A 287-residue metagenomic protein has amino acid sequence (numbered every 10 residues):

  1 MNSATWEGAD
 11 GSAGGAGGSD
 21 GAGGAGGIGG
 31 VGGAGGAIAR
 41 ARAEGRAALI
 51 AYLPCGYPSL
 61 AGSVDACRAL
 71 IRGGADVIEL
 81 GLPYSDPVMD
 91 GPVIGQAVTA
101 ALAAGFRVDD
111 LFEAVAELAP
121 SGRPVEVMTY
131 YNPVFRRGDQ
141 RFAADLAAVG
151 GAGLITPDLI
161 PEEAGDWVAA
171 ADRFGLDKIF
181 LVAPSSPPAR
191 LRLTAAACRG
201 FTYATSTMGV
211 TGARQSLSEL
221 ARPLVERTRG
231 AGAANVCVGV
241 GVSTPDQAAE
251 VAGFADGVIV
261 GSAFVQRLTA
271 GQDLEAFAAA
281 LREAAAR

Functional and structural regions predicted by a protein language model:
M1, L224-A234, S243-R287: Alpha/beta catalytic cores of nucleotide-metabolism and tRNA/nucleoside-modifying enzymes
M1-G15, G24-Y52, V115-A116: N-terminal amphipathic alpha-helix/helix-capping segment at the start of soluble metabolic enzymes
G30-A41, L60, Y84-Q96, A103-A116 (+6 more regions): Active-site-adjacent beta->alpha loops and helix N-cap segments on the catalytic face of soluble alpha/beta enzymes
E44-I50, P120-Y130, A171-L181, R229-V240: Short beta-strand/loop segments at the ligand-binding rim of alpha/beta enzyme cores
L49-S63, E126-G138, D177-S186, R214: Active-site mouth loops of central-metabolism enzymes
A51, L70, I78-G81, L146 (+3 more regions): Conserved, mostly hydrophobic/aromatic
L60-L70, S186-A196, V238, V242-V258: Catalytic cores of alpha/beta
D76-P87, V149-I155, I160, T202-G212 (+2 more regions): Glycine-rich phosphate-binding active-site loops on the catalytic face of alpha/beta enzymes
